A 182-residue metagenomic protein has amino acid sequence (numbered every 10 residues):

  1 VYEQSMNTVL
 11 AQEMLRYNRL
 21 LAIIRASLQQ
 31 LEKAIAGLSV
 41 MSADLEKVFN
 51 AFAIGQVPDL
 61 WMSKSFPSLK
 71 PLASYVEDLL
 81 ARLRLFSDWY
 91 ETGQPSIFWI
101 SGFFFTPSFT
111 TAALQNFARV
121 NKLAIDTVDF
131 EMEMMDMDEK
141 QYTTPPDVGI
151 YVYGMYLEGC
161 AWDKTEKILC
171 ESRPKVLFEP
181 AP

Functional and structural regions predicted by a protein language model:
V1-P182: Long C-terminal appendages of very large multidomain proteins
